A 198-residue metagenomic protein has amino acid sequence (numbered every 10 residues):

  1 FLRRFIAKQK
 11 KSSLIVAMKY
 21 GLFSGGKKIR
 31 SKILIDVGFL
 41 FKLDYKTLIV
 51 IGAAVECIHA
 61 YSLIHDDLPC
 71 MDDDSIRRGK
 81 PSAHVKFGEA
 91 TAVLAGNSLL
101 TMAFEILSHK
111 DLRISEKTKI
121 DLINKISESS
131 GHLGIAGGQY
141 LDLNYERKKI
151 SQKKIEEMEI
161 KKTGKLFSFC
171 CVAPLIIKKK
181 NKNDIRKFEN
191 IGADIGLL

Functional and structural regions predicted by a protein language model:
F1-I6: N-terminal amphipathic/basic leader segments beginning at the initiator methionine
A7-L198: Mg2+-dependent prenyl diphosphate-binding active-site environment of isoprenoid biosynthetic enzymes
